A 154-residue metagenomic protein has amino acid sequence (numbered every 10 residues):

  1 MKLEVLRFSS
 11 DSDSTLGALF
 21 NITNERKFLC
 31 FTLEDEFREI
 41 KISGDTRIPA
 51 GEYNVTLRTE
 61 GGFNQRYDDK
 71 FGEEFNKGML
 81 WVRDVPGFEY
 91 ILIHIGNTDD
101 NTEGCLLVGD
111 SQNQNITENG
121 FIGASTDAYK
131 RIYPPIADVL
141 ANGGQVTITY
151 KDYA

Functional and structural regions predicted by a protein language model:
M1-V146, K151-A154: Cell wall/extracellular polymer interaction/catalysis modules
